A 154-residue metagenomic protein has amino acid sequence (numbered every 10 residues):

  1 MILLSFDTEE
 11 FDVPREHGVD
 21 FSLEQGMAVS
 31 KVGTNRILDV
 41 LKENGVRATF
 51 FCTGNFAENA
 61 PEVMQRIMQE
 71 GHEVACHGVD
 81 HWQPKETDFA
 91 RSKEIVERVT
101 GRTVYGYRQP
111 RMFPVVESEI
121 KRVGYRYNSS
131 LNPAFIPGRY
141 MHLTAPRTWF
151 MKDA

Functional and structural regions predicted by a protein language model:
M1-E73, I95, R122: Active-site beta->alpha N-cap acidic-glycine motif
T8, T34, T49, T53 (+4 more regions): Residue-identity detector for threonine
G26-K31, T49-P61, D80-T87, R108-V115 (+1 more regions): Acidic-and-aromatic substrate-binding clefts and catalytic sites of carbohydrate-active enzymes
K31, D80-V99, P146-A154: Alpha-helical scaffold elements lining the catalytic groove of polysaccharide deacetylases
M64-I67, A90-S92, K121, H142-P146: Short low-complexity, flexible loop/linker segments enriched in glycine and/or proline with clustered acidic
H77: Histidine-centered divalent metal-coordination motifs
E97-R98, R102-A154: Active-site-adjacent pocket scaffolds in enzyme catalytic domains
